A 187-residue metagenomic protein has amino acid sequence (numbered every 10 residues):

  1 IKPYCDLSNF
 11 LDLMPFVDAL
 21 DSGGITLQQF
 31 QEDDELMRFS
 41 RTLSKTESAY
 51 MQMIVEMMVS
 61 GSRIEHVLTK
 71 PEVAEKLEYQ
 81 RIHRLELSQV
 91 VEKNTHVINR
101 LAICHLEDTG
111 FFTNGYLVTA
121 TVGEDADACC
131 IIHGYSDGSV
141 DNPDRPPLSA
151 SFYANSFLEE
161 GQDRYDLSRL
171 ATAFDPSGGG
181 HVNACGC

Functional and structural regions predicted by a protein language model:
I1-T109, A120-I131, D137-G138, A171-A173: A structured phosphate/pyrophosphate-recognition subdomain
L106-C187: Glycine-rich, acidic loop segments that terminate in or are immediately followed by a histidine
